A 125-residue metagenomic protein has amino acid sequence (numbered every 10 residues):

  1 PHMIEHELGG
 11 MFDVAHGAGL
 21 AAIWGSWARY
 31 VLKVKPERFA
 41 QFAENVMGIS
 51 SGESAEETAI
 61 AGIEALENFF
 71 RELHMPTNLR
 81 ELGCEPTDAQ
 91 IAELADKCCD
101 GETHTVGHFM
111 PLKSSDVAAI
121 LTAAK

Functional and structural regions predicted by a protein language model:
P1-A65: Active-site segments that bind and position negatively charged phosphate/pyrophosphate groups
F39, V46, S50-K125: C-terminal charged capping/lid subdomain of soluble metabolic enzymes
